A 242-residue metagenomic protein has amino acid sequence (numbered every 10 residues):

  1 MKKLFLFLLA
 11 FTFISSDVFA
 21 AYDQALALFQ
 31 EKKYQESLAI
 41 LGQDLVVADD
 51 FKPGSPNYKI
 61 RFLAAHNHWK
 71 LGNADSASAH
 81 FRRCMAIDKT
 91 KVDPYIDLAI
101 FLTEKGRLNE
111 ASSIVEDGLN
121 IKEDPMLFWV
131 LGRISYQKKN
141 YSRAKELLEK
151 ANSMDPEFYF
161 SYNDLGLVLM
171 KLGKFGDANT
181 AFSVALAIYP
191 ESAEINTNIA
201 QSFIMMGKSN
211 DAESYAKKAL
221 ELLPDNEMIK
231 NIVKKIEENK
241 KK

Functional and structural regions predicted by a protein language model:
S15-L63, N67-K70, K241: N-terminal leader/linker segments that initiate helical-solenoid repeat arrays
Q35-A39, L71-R83, K105-D117, Q137-K150 (+2 more regions): Structural signature of tandem alpha-helical TPR/SEL1-like repeats, specifically the intra-repeat loop/turn
V47, F51, I87, N120-I121 (+3 more regions): Structural marker of alpha-solenoid helical repeat scaffolds
Y58-K59, V92-D93, D124-M126, Y159-F160 (+2 more regions): Helix-start (N-cap) detector for alpha-helical repeat units in TPR-like alpha-solenoids, especially tetratricopeptide
M205-K242: Terminal, low-structured helical/coil segments at or just beyond the last alpha-helical repeat
